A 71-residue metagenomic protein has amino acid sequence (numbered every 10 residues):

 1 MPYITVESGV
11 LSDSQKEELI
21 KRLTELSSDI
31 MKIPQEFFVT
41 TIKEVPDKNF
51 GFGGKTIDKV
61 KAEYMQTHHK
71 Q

Functional and structural regions predicted by a protein language model:
P2-Q71: A domain-level signal for the structural core that forms small-molecule/cofactor-binding pockets and catalytic centers
